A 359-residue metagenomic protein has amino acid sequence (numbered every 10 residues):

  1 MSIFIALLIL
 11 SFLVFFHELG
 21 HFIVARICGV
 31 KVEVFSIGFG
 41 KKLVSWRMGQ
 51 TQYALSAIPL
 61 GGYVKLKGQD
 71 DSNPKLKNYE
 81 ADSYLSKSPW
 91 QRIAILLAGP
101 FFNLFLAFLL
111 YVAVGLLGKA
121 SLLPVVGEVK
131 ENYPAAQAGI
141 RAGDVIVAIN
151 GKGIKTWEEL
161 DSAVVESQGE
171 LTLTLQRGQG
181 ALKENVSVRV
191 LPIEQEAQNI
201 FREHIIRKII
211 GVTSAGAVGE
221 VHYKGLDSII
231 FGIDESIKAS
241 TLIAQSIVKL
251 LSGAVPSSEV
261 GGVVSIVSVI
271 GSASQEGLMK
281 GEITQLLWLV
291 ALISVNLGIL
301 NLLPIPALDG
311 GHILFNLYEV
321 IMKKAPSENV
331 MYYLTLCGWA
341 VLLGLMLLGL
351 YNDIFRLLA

Functional and structural regions predicted by a protein language model:
H17, L55, G99, N301 (+2 more regions): Divalent metal-coordination and catalytic microenvironments
R26-A107, H204, T213-S214, E220-S228 (+1 more regions): Membrane-embedded helix-turn/re-entrant segments that form the catalytic/gating core of multi-pass membrane enzymes
C28-E33, G118-A136, R141: Alpha-helical transmembrane signal-anchor/signal-peptide segments
K31-E33, L122, S258-G262, L303-N316: Juxtamembrane/interfacial segments flanking transmembrane helices
D82-W90, A197-L297, I313-C337, N352-A359: Functional transmembrane alpha-helices
L85-E131, G298, A307-L308: Hydrophobic transmembrane alpha-helical segments that form the core helix bundle of multi-pass membrane enzymes
A135-W157, S236, L334: Conserved PDZ fold ligand-binding element
R141, V147, A163-I205, I209 (+1 more regions): PDZ-domain C-terminal substructure recognizer with occasional recognition of PDZ-binding tails
